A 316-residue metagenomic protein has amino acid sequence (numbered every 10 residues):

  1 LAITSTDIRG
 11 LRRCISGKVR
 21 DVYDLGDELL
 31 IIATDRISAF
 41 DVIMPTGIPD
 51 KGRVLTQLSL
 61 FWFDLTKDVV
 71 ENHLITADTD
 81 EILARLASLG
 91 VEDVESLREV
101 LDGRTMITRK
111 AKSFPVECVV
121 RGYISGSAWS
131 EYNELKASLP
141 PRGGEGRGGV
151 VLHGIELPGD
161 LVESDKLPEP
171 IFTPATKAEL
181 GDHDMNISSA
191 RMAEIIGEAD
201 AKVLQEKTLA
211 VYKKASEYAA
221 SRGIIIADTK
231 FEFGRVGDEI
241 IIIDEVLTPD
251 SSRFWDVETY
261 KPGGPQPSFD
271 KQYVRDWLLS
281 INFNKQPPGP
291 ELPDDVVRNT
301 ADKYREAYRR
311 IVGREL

Functional and structural regions predicted by a protein language model:
A2-L139, G148-A178, K285-E291, D295-L316: Active-site loop/lid in soluble adenylation, ligation, and acyl-transfer enzymes
R53, Q57, A199, V203-A210 (+3 more regions): Generic recognition of stable, solvent-exposed alpha-helical segments in well-folded globular domains
S113-P115, G223-I226, G237-I241, S252: Coil-to-beta-strand transition motifs
V120, I226-V246: Conserved metal-phosphate-binding beta-hairpin within the catalytic cores of diverse ATP-dependent phosphoryl-transfer
S138, V246-A307: C-terminal helix-cap and adjacent tail motif
G144-E145: Acidic, low-complexity intrinsically disordered tails
K166-E198: A short mid-domain helix/strand-loop element embedded in enzyme catalytic domains that forms or borders the active-site
I196-A227: A long amphipathic alpha-helix within ATP-dependent nucleotide-binding catalytic cores
